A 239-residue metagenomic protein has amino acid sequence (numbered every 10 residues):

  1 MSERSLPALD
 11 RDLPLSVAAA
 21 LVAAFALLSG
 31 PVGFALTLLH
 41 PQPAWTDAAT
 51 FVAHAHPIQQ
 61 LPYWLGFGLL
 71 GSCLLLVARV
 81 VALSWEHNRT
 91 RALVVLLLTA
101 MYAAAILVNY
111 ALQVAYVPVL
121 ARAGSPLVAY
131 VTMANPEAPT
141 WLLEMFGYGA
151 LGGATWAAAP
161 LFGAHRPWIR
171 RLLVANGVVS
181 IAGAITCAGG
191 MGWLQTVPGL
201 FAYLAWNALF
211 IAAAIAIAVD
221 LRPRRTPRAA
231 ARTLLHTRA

Functional and structural regions predicted by a protein language model:
S2-A239: Hydrophobic, aromatic-enriched alpha-helical segments typical of multi-pass transmembrane helices
